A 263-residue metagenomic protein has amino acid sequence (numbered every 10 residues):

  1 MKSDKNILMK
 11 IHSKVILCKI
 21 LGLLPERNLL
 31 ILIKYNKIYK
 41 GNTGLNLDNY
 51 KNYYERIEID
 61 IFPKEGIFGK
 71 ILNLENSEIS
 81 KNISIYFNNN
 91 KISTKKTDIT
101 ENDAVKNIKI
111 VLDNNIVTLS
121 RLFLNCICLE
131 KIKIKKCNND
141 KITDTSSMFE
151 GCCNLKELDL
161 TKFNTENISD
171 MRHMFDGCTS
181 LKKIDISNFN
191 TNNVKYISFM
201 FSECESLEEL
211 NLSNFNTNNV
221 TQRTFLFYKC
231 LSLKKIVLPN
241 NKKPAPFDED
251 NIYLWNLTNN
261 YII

Functional and structural regions predicted by a protein language model:
M1-K141, K234-I263: N-terminal capping/linker segments that flank leucine-rich repeat
S3, S13, S77-S80, S84 (+11 more regions): Generic serine detector
T94-K95, I108, L119, I132 (+9 more regions): Canonical leucine-rich repeat
V111, N125, K135, E150-G151 (+7 more regions): Feature marks extracellular polysaccharide-active and adherence modules
N115, I127-E130, N139-I142, C153-E157 (+6 more regions): Canonical position 11/12 of the leucine-rich repeat
T118-C126, T143-C152, S169-C178, K195-E205 (+2 more regions): Core hydrophobic positions of leucine-rich repeats
